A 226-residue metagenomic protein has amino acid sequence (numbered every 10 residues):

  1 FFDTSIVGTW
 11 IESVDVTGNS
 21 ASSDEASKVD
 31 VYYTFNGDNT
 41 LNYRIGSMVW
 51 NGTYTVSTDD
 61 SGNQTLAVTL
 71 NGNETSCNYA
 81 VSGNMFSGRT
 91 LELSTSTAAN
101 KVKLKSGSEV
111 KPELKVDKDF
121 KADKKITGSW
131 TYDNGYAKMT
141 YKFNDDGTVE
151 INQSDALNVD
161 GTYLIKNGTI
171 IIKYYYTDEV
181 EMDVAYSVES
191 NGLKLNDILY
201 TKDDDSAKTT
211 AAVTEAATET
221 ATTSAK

Functional and structural regions predicted by a protein language model:
F1-T53, D60-D160, T169-K226: Lipid interaction determinants
